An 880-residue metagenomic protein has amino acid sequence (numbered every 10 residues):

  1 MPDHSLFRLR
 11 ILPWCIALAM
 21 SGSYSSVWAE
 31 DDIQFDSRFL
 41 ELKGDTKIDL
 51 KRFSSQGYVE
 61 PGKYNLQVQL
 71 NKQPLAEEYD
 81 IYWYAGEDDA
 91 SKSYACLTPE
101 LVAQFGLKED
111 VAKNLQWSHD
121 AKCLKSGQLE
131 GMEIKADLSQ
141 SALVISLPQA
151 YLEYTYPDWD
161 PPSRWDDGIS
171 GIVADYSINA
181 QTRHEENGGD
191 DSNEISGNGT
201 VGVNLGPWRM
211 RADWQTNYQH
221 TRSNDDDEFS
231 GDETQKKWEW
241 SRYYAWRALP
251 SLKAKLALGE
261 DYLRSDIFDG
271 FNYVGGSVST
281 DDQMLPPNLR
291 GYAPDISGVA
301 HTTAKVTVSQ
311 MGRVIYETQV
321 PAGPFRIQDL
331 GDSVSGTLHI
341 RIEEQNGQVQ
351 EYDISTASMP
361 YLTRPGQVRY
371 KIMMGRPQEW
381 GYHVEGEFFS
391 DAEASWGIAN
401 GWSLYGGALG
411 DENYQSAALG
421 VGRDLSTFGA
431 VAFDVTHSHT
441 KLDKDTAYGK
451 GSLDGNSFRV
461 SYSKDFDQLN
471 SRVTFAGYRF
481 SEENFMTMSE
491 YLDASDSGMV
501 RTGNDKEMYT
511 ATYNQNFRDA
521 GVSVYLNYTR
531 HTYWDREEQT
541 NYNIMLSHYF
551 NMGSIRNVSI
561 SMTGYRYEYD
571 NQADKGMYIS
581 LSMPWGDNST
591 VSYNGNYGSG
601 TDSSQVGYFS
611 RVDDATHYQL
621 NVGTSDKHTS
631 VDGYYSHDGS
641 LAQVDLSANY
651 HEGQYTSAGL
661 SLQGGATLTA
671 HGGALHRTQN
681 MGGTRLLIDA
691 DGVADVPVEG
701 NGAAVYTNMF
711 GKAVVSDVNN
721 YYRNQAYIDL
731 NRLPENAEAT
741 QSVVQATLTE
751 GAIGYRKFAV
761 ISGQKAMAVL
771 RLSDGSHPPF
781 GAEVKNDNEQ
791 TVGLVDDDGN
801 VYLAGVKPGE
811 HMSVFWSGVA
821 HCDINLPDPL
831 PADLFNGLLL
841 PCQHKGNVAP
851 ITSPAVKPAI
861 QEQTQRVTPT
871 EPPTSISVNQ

Functional and structural regions predicted by a protein language model:
P2-L18, W28-R290, S599-T667, R677: Post-signal-peptide, soluble extracytosolic/periplasmic N-terminal scaffold domains of envelope/secretory systems
E60-Q69, Q73-W83, G692-G702, D774-N788: Short, ordered, surface-exposed loop/turn motifs in non-cytosolic proteins
V68, I296-G298, L686-A690, Q764-S773: A short, amphipathic beta-strand motif
D80, A703-K712, E789-N800: Short, acidic Ser/Thr/Gly-rich low-complexity loop/linker segments typical of extracellular and cell-surface proteins
D88-L97, L330-S335, G711-E738, E750 (+2 more regions): Short Pro-Gly-centered beta-turn/loop motif in secreted/extracellular proteins
W165, N193-P207, G231-P250, G386-N400 (+12 more regions): Feature captures outer-membrane beta-barrel proteins of Gram-negative bacteria and organelles
W165-E228, V368-D443, S471, S610-T616 (+3 more regions): Conserved, compact domain cores that house catalytic/ligand-binding motifs in diverse enzymes and effector modules
Y176-A180, A212-T216, L256-Y262, I372-R376 (+9 more regions): Transmembrane beta-barrel strands of outer-membrane/channel proteins
